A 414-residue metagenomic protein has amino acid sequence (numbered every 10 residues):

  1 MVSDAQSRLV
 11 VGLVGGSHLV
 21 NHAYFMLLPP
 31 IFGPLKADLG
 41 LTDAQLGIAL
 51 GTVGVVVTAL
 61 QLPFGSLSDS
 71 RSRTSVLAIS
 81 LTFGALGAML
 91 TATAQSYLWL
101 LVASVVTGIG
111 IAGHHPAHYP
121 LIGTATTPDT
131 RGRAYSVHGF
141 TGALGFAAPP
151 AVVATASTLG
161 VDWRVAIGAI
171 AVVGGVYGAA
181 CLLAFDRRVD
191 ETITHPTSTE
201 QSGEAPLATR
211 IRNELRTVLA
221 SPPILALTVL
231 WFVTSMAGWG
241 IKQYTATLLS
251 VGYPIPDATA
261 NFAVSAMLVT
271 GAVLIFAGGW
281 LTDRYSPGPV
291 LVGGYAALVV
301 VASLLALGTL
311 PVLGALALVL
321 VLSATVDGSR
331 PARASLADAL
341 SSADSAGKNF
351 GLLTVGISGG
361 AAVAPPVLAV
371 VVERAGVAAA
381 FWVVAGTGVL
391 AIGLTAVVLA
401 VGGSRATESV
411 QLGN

Functional and structural regions predicted by a protein language model:
L28-P29, S221-S265, A272: Extracytoplasmic gate region of multi-pass secondary transporters
G40, S72, T93-L98, P254 (+2 more regions): Helix-breaking motifs and short loop linkers at transmembrane-helix boundaries and internal kinks in secondary membrane
Q61-S72, I275-S286, V372: Helix-to-loop junctions at the C-terminal end of transmembrane segments in multipass secondary transporters
S75-L90, P289-L304: Structural signature of the two symmetry-related core transmembrane helices
A103-L144: Cytoplasmic helix-loop-helix junction between adjacent transmembrane helices in 12-TM secondary transporters
H138-D190: Helix-loop-helix hairpin linking two adjacent transmembrane segments in secondary transporters
L183-N213, S404-G413: Flexible cytoplasmic inter-helical loops of multi-pass small-molecule transporters
D338-V377, V384: A late C-terminal transmembrane helix in Major Facilitator Superfamily
